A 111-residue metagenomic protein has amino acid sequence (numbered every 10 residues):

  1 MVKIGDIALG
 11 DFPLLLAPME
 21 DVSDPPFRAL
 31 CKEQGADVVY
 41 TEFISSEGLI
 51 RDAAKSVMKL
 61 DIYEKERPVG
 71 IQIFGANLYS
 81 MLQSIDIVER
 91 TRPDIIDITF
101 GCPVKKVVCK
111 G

Functional and structural regions predicted by a protein language model:
M1-G5, G10, M19-D94: Glycine-rich, positively charged N-terminal anion/phosphate-binding segment
P13: Charged active-site motifs of nucleotide-sugar-dependent glycosyltransferases
L16: An anion-binding catalytic pocket shared by soluble metabolic enzymes
T41, I95-V104: Non-cysteine beta-strand/loop elements that form the S-adenosyl-L-methionine
K106-G111: Glycine-rich tight-turn/loop motif centered on a GG-T
